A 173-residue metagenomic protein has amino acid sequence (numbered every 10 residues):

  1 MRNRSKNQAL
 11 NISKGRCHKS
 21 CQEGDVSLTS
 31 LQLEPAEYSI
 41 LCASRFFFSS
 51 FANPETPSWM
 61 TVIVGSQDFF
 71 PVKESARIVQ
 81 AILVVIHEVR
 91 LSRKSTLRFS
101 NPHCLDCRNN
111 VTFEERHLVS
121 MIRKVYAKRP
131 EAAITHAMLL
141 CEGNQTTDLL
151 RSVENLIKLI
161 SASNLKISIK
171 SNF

Functional and structural regions predicted by a protein language model:
M1-F173: Polar/charged low-complexity regulatory segments
